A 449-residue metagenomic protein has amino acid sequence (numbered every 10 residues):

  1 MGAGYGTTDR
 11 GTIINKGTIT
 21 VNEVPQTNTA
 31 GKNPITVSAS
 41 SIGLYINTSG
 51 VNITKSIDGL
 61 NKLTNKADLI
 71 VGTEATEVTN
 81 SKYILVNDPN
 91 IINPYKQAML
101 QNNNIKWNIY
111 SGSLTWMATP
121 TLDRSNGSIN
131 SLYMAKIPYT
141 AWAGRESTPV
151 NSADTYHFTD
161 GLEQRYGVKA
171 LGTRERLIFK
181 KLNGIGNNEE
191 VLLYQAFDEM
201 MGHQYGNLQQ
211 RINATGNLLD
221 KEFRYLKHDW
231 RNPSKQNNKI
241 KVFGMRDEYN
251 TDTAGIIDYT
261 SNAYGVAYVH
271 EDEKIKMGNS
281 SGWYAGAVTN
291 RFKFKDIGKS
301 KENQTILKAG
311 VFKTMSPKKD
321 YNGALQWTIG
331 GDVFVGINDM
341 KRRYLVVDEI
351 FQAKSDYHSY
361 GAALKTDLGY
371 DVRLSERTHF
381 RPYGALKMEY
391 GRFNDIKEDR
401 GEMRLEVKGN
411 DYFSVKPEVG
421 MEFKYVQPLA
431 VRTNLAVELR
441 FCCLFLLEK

Functional and structural regions predicted by a protein language model:
G2-N90: Extracellular beta-strand/loop-rich repeat segments of large surface/secreted proteins
A75-Y264, E271-E273: Outer-membrane translocation/initiation segment of Type V secreted surface proteins
I178-D371: Outer membrane beta-barrel translocator domains of Type V secretion systems
Y268-E271, K313, G384-M388, F441-C443: Membrane-active amphipathic alpha-helices enriched in small hydrophobic residues
N279, P317-W327, V372-F380, V426-E438: Secondary-structure transition into beta-strands, especially the periplasmic turns and strand N-termini that construct
L307-G310, Y390, M403-K449: Outer membrane beta-barrel transmembrane domains
V347-I350, E398-L405: Solvent-exposed loop segments that connect transmembrane elements
H358-Y390: Loop-centered beta-sheet repeat module
